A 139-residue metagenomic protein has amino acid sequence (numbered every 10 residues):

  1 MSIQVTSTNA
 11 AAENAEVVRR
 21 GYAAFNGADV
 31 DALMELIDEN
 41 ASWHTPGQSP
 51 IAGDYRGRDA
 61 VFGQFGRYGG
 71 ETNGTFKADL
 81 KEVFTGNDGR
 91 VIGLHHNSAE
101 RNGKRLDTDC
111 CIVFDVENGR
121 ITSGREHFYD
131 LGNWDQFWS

Functional and structural regions predicted by a protein language model:
M1-E39: Short, low-complexity N-terminal intrinsically disordered segments enriched in polar/charged residues
N26, A99-R101, V116-N118: Beta-strand elements of well-folded, non-transmembrane domains
A32, L36-G89: A solvent-exposed, acidic/Ser-Thr-rich amphipathic alpha-helical stretch
I37-D38, N97-A99, I112, F128: Short beta-strand segments enriched in hydrophobic/aromatic residues within well-folded beta-rich domains
D54, G103-R105, G132-W138: A short, polar/proline- and glycine-enriched secondary-structure boundary/capping micro-motif
G66-R67, G93-R101: Short beta-strand segments that buttress and anchor functional surface loops
A78-F84, H96-S98, D109-F114: Hydrophobic/aromatic beta-strand elements that line small-molecule binding cavities or substrate pockets in beta-rich
I112-D135: Short beta-strand edge/turn micro-motifs at domain boundaries
